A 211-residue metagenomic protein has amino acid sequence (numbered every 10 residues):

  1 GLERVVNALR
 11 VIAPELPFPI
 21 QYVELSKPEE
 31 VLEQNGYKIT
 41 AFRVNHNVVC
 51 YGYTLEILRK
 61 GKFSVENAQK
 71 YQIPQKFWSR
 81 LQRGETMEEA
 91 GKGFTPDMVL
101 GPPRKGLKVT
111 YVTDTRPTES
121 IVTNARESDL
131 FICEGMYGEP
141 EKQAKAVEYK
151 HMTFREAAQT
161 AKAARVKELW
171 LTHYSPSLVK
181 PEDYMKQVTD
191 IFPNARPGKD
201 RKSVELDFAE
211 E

Functional and structural regions predicted by a protein language model:
G1-E24: Active-site HxH/HxHxD metal-binding segment of metal-dependent hydrolases
N7-R10, E33, M185-T189: Class I S-adenosyl-L-methionine
E15-Q21, Q34-N35, G106-L107, I191-N194: A short helix-to-beta-strand connector/capping loop
Q21-S26, T40-F42, R196-G198: General small-molecule cofactor/ligand-binding pocket signal
V23-V31, R83-G91, R201-S203: Glycine-centered loop/turn motifs
K27-E29, P117-E211: Binuclear metal-ion centers of metallo-dependent hydrolases, dominated by the metallo-beta-lactamase
L32-A41, D207-E211: Short, surface-exposed amphipathic charged segments that create phosphate/polyanion-binding patches used for binding
Y37-Y111, T115-T123, L130-I132: Active-site-proximal loop/helix segment associated with metal-binding centers of metalloenzymes
